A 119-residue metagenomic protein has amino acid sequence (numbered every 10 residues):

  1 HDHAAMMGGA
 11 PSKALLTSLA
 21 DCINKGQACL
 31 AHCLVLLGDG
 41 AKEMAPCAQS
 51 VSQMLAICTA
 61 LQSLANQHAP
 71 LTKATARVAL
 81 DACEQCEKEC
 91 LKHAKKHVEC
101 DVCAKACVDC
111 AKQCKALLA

Functional and structural regions predicted by a protein language model:
H1-A119: Amphipathic alpha-helical hairpins
